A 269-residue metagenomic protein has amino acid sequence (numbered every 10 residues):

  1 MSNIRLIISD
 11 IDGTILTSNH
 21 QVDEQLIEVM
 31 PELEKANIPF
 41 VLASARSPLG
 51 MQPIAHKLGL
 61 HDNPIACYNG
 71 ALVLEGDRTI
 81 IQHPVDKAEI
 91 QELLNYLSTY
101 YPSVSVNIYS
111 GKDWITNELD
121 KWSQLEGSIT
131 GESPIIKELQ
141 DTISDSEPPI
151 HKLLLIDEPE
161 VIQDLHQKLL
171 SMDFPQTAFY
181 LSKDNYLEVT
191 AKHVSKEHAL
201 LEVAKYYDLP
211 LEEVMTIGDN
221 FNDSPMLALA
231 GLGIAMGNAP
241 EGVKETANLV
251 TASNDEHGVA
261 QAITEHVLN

Functional and structural regions predicted by a protein language model:
S2-L6, D23, E188-N269: Mg2+-dependent phosphoryl-transfer enzymes with acidic/Ser/Thr/Gly-rich catalytic loops
N3-S18: Asp-based phosphoryl-transfer active-site loop
Q21-S123: Active-site phosphate-binding/coordination module
L26, M51-A55, L165, L169 (+3 more regions): Hydrophobic packing residues within well-ordered alpha-helices of enzyme cores
E32, Y96-S98, K168-S171, G242: Alpha-helical scaffold elements within enzyme catalytic domains, especially in hydrolases
N37-V41, H61-N63, H151-K152, E212-E213 (+1 more regions): Short active-site oxyanion
L58-H61, N69, M172-P175, L229-A230 (+1 more regions): Short, structured coil segments at secondary-structure junctions
S103-I217, N238: Conserved acidic, metal-coordinating active-site core of Asp-based, Mg2+-dependent phosphoryl-transfer enzymes
